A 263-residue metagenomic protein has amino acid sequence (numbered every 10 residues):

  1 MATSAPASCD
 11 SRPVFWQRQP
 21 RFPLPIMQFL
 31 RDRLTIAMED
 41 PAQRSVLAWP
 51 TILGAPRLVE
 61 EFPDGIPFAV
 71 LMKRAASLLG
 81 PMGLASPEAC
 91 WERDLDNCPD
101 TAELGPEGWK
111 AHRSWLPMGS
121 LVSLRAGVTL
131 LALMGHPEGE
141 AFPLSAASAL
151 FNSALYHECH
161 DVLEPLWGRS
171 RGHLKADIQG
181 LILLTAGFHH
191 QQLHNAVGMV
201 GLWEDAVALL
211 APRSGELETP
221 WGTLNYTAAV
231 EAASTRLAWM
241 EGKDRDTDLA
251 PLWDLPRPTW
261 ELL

Functional and structural regions predicted by a protein language model:
A2-H157, P165-R169, R213-L263: N-terminal alpha-helical interaction modules that lie
R169-K175: Flexible helix-coil transition and linker loops at the boundaries of alpha-helical arrays
N195-S214: TPR/TPR-like (Sel1-like) alpha-helical repeat modules
